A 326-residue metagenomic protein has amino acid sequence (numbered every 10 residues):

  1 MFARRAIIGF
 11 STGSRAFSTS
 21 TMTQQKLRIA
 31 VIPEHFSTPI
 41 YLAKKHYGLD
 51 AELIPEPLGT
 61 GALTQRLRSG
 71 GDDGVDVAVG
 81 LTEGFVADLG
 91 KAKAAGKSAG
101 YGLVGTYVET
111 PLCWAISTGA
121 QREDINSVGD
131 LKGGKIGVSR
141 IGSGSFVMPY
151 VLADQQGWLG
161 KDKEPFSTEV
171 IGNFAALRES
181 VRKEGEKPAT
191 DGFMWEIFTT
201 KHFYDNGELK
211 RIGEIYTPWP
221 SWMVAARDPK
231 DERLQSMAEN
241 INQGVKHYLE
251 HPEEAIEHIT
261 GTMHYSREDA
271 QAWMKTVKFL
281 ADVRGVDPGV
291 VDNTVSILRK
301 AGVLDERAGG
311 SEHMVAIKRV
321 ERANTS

Functional and structural regions predicted by a protein language model:
M1-M22: N-terminal mitochondrial targeting presequence
T23-E169, D191-I197, R211-I212: Short, glycine-/small- and polar/acidic-enriched structural segments that line small-molecule recognition paths
S37, T64, F85, V128 (+11 more regions): Extracytoplasmic/secreted envelope proteins and their assembly/folding machinery, especially bacterial periplasmic
G70-D73, K91, E184, P188 (+3 more regions): Generic structural signal for alpha-helix termini and adjacent loop/cap motifs
T82, N173-G261: Pocket-lining segment of extracytoplasmic ligand-binding domains
A153-D154, Y204, T260, R299: Residue-level preference for well-ordered alpha-helical positions
D231-D305: Secondary-structure end/capping motifs
R299-S326: Conserved C-terminal helix/tail region of periplasmic/extracytoplasmic solute-binding proteins
